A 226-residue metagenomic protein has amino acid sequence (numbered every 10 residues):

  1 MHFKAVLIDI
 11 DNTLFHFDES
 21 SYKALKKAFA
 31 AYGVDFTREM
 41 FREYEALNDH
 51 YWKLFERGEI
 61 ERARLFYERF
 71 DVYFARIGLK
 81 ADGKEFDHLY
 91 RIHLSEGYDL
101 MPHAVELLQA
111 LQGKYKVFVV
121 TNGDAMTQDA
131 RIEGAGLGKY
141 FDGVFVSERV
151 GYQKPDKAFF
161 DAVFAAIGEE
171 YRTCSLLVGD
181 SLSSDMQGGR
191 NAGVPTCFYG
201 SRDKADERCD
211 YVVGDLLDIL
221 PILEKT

Functional and structural regions predicted by a protein language model:
M1-V6, A81, Q109, G123-T226: Asp-based, Mg2+/Mn2+-dependent phosphohydrolase catalytic module
H2-P102: N-terminal helical cap/lid subdomain that shapes the substrate entry/recognition surface in HAD-like hydrolases
L47, G113-K114, Y140: Structured helix-beta-strand junction loops
H103-K114: Catalytic-core regions built around general acid/base machinery
K114-Y115, G193: Glycine-centered short loops/turns at secondary-structure junctions
